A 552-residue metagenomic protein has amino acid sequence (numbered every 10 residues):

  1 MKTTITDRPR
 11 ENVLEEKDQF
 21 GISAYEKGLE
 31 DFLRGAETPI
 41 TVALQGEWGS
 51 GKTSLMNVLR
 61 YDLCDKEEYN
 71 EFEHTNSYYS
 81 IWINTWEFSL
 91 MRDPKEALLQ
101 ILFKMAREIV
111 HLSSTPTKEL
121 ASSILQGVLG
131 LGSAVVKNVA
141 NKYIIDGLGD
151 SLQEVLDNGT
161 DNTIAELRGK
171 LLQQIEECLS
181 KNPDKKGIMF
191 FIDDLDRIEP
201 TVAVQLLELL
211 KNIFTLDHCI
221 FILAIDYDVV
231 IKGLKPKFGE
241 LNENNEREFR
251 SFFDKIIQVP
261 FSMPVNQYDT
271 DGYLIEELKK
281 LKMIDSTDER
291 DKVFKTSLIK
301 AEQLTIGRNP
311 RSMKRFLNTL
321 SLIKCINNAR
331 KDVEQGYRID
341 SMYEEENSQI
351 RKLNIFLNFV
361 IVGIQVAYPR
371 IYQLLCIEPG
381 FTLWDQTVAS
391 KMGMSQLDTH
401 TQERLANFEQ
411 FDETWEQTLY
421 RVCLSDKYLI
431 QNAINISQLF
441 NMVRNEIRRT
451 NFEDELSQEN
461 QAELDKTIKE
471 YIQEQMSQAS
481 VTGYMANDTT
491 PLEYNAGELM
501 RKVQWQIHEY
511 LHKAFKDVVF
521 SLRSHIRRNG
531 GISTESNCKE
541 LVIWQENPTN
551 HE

Functional and structural regions predicted by a protein language model:
M1-S23, K27-T38, V42, S50 (+14 more regions): The feature marks long, low-complexity, polar/acidic/proline-rich intrinsically disordered regions embedded in large
E47: P-loop (Walker A) phosphate-binding loop of NTP-binding proteins
I81-L90: A short hydrophobic beta-strand->loop->alpha-helix junction that borders the nucleotide-binding pocket of P-loop NTPases
N84, Q258-D269: Conserved AAA+ ATPase "SRH/arginine-finger" region at the nucleotide-binding site
R92-H111: Conserved NTP-binding/hydrolysis module of P-loop NTPases
K185-P200: Conserved P-loop NTPase "ATPase switch" module shared by AAA+ and STAND
F214-E243: Sensor-1/coupling segment of RecA-like P-loop NTPase cores
G239-M263: A short helix-turn-beta junction within AAA+ P-loop NTPase domains corresponding to the substrate/partner-engaging
